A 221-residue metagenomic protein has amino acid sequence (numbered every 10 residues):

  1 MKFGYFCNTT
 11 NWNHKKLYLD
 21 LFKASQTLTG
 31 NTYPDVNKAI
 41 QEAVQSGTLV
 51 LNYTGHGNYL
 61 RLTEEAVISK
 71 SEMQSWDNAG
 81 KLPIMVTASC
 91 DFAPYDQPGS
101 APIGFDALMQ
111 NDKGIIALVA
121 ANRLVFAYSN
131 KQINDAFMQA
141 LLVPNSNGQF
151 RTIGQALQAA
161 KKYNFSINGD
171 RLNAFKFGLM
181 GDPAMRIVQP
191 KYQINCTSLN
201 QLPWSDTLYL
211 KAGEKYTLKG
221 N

Functional and structural regions predicted by a protein language model:
M1-N221: Cysteine-dependent hydrolase recognition
